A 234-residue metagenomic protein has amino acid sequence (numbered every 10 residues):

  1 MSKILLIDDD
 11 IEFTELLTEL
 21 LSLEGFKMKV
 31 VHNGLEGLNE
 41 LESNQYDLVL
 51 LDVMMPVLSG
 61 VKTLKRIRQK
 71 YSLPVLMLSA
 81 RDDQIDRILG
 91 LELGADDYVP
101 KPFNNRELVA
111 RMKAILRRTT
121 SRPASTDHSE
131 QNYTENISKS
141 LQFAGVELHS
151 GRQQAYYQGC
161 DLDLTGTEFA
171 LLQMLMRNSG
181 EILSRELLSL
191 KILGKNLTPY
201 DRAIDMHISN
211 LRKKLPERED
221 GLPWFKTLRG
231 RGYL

Functional and structural regions predicted by a protein language model:
K3, A114-I182, E186: Short, Lys/Arg-enriched segments at the junction into DNA-binding effector domains of transcriptional regulators
E12-L23: Charged docking surfaces used in two-component/phosphorelay signaling
G25-H32, E40: Short hydrophobic/Thr-rich beta-strand motif most characteristic of the beta2 strand and flanking loop of CheY-like
H32-E36, S59-K62, D86: Acidic catalytic/metal-coordinating carboxylates
N44-L50: Active-site beta3 strand of CheY-like receiver
M55: Receiver (REC) domain active-site loop signature in two-component systems and cognate sites in sensor histidine kinases
L64-K65, Q69, P74-Q142: Basic, amphipathic DNA-recognition helix from helix-turn-helix-like DNA-binding domains
Q154-R231: Positively charged, aromatic-enriched patches within helix-turn-helix-type DNA-binding elements, predominantly
